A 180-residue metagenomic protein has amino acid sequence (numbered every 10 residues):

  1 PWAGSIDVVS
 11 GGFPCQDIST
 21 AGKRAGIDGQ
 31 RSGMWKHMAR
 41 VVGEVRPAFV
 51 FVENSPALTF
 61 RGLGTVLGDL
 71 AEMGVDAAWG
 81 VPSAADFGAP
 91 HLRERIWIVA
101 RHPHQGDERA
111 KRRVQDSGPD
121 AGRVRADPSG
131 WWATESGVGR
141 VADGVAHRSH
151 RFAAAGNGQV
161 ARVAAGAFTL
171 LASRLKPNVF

Functional and structural regions predicted by a protein language model:
P1-V8, C15-A161, N178-V179: Class I S-adenosyl-L-methionine
F168-V179: Short, hydrophobic alpha-helical segments
